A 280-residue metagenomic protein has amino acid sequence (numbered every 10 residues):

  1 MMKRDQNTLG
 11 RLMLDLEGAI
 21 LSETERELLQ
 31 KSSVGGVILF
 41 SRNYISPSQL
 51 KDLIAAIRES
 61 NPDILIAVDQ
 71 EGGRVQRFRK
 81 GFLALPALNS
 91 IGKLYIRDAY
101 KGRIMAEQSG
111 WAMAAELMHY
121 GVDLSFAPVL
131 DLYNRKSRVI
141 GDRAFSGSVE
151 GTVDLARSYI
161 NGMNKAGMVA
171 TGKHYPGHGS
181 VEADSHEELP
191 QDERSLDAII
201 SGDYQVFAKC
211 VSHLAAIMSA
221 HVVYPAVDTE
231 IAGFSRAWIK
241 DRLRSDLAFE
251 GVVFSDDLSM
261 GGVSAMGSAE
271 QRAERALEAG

Functional and structural regions predicted by a protein language model:
M2-V34: N-terminal basic, low-complexity leaders that serve as flexible interaction/assembly modules and, when applicable, as
L14-D15, L21, R42-P62, I66 (+3 more regions): Second-shell residues forming the walls of enzyme active-site clefts
E27-F40, A112, H119-L124: Catalytic domains of carbohydrate-active enzymes, especially glycoside hydrolases
F82-Y100, S146: A charged helix-plus-loop insertion that forms the helical arch/lid used to bind and gate nucleic-acid substrates
R97-V122, D203, R272-E278: Alpha-helical scaffold segments that flank or form the walls of functional sites
L130-R138: Short, conserved phosphate-binding/catalytic loop or strand-edge motifs used in phosphoryl-/nucleotidyl-transfer
